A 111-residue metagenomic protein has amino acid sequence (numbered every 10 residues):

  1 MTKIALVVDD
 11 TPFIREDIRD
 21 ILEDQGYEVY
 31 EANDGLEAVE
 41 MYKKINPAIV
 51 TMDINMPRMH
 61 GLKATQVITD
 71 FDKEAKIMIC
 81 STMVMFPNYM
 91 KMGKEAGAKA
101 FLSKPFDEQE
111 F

Functional and structural regions predicted by a protein language model:
V7, M52-D53: Active-site T/S-Asp motif of two-component receiver
P12-Y30, A96: Two-component/phosphorelay signaling modules centered on CheY-like receiver
D34-E37, H60-K63: Acidic catalytic/metal-coordinating carboxylates
I45-T51: Active-site beta3 strand of CheY-like receiver
M56: Receiver (REC) domain active-site loop signature in two-component systems and cognate sites in sensor histidine kinases
K63, V84-L102: Alpha4 helix (beta4-alpha4-beta5 surface) of REC/receiver domains from two-component response regulators
C80-S81: Hydrophobic/aromatic residues positioned on beta-strands within the core alpha/beta folds
F106-F111: C-terminal output helix
